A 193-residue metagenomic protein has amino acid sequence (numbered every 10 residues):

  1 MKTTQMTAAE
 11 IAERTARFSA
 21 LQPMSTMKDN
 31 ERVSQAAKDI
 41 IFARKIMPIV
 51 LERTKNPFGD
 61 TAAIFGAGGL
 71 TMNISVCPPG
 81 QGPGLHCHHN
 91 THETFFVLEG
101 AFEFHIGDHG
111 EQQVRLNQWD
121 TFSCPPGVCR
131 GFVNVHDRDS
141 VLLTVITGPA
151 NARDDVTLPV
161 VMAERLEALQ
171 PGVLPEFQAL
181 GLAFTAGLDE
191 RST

Functional and structural regions predicted by a protein language model:
M1-G69, G172-T193: A short, N-terminal "cap"/entry segment at the start of jelly-roll beta-barrel domains of the cupin/DSBH fold
K2-A9, G131-T193: Double-stranded beta-helix
R53-D60, T71-H88: Conserved short histidine dyad/triad with adjacent acidic residue
T61-G66, P83-H89, I106, Q113-R115 (+1 more regions): Short histidine-centered beta-strand/loop micro-motifs that create catalytic or ligand/metal-coordination sites
G82-G84, E103, D120-F122, P126-F132: Histidine-centered metal-chelating micro-motifs
N90-E103: Glycine- and acidic-residue-biased ligand/ion/polar-headgroup-sensing regions
D108-P126: Short acidic-glycine-tyrosine-enriched beta hairpin
